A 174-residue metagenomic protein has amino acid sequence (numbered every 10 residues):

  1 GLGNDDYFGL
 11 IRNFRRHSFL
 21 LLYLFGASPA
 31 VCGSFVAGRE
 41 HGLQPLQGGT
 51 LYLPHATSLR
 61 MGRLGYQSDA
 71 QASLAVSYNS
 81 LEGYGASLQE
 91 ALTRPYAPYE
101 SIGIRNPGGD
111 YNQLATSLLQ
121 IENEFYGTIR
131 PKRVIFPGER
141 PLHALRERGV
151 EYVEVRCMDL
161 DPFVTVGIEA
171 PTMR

Functional and structural regions predicted by a protein language model:
G1, R148-D161: Glycine-rich, often proline-containing surface loops adjacent to acidic residues and nearby aromatics that form
L2-A144, R156: Loop-rich catalytic cores of soluble enzymes, especially ATP-dependent carboxylate-amine ligases and other
L22, D161-F163: Residue-level signal for secondary-structure boundary sites
V166-R174: Short secondary-structure subsegments characteristic of cysteine-rich extracellular domains
